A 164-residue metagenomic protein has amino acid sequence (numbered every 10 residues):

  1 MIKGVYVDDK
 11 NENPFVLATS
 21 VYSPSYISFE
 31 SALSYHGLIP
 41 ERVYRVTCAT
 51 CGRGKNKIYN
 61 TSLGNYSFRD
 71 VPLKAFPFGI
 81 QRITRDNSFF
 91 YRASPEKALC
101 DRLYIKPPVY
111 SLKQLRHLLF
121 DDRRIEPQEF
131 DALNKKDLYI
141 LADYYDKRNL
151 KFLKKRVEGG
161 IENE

Functional and structural regions predicted by a protein language model:
M1-Y26: Short beta-edge/loop segments at beta->alpha junctions of small alpha/beta modules that act as binding/recognition
I2-V5, R69-F76, Q114: Short, compositionally biased low-complexity segments
P14, Y44, I58-Y59, I125-E129: Alpha-helix boundary/capping detector
T19, S23, T61, D70-L73 (+2 more regions): Generic structural "secondary-structure junction" signal
S23, G37-E41, Y104-P108: Short helix-capping and hinge/turn segments at secondary-structure transitions, especially at repeat and domain
E30-S94: Exposed, interaction-prone assembly regions rather than primary DNA-binding/catalytic cores
G79-E164: Hydrophobic alpha-helical interaction segments
